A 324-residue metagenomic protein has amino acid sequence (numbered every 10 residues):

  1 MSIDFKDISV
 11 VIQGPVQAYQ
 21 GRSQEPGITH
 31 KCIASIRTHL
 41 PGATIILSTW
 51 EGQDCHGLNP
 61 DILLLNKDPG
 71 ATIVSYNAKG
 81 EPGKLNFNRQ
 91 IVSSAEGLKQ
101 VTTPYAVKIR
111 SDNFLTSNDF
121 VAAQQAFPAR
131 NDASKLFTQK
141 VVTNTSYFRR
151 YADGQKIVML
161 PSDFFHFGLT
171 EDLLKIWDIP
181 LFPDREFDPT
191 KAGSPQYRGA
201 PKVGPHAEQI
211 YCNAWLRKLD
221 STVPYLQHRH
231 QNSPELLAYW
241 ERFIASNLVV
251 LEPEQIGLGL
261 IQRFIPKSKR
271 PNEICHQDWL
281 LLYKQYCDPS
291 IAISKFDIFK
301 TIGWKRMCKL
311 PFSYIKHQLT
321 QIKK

Functional and structural regions predicted by a protein language model:
M1-H30: N-proximal low-complexity "stem/linker" segments adjacent to membrane-targeting elements
D7-I12, I36, T44-L47: Hydrophobic targeting segments
I28-A43: Short, acidic, metal-binding catalytic loop of nucleotide-sugar glycosyltransferases
S48-Q100: Active-site-proximal specificity loops/subdomain of glycosyltransferases
A106: Short aromatic/hydrophobic "clamp" motif used to bind/position activated sugar donors
I109-R110: Active-site acidic Asp-centered loop
L115-A123, F127-L281: Catalytic core and acceptor-binding pocket of nucleotide-sugar-dependent glycosyltransferases
I265-K324: Membrane-proximal basic amphipathic "stem/tether" segments
